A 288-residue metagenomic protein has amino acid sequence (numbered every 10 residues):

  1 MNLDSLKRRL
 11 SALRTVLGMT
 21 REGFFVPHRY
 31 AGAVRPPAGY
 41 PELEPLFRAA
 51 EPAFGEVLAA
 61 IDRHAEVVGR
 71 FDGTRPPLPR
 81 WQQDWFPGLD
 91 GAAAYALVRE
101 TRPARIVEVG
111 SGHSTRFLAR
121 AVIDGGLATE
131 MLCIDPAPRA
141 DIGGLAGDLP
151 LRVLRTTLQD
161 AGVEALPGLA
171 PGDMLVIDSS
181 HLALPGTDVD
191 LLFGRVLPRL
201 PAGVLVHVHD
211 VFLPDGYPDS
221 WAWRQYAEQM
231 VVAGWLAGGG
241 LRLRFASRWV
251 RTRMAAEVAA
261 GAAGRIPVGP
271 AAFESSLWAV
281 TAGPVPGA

Functional and structural regions predicted by a protein language model:
M1-A288: A short alpha-helical cap/connector motif
